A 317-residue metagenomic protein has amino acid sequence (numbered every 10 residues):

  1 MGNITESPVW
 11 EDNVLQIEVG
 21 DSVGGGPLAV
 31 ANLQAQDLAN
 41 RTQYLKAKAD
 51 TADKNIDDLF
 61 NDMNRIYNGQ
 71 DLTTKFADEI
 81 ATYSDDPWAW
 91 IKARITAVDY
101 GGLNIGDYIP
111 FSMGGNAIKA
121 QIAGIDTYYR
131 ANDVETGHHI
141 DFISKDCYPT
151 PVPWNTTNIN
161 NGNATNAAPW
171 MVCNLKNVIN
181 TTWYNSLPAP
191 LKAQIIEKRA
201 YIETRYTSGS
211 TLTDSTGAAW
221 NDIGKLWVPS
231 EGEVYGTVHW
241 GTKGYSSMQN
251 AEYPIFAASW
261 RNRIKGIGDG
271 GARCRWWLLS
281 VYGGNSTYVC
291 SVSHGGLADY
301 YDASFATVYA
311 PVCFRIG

Functional and structural regions predicted by a protein language model:
M1-D50: Extracellular "spike/adhesin" assembly and maturation modules and analogous cytosolic coiled-coil scaffolds
V23-G24, D53-K54, S84: Short, Lys/Arg-enriched charge-dense amphipathic segments
A52-N55, E203: Compositionally biased non-globular segments, especially hydrophobic aliphatic-rich helices of signal peptides
N61-G317: Collagenous Gly-X-Y triple-helix signature in extracellular proteins
